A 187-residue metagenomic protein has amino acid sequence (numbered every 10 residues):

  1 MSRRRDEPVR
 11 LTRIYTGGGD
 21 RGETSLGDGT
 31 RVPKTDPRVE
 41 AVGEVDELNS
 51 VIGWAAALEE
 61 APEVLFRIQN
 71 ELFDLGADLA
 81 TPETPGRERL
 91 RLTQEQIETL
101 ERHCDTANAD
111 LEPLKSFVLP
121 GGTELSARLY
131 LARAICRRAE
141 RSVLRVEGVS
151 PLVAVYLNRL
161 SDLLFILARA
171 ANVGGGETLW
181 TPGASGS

Functional and structural regions predicted by a protein language model:
M1-S187: Phosphate/pyrophosphate-binding loop motifs in nucleotide- or prenyl diphosphate-using proteins
